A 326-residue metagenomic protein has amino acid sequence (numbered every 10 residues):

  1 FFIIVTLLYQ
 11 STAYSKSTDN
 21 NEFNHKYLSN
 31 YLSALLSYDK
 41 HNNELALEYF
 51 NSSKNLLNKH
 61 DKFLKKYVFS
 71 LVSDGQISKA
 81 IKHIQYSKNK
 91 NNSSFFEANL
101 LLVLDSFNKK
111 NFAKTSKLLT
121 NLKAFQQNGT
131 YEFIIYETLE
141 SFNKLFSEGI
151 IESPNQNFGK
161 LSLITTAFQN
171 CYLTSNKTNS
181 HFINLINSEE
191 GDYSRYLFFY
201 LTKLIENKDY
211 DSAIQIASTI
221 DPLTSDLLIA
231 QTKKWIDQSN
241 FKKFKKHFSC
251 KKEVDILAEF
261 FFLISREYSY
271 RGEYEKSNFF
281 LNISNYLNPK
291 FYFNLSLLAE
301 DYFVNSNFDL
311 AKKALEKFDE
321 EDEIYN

Functional and structural regions predicted by a protein language model:
S11-Y67, S73, I81-K82, S94 (+1 more regions): N-terminal leader/linker segments that initiate helical-solenoid repeat arrays
Y14-N20, S52, T130, Y172 (+2 more regions): Long, contiguous interaction/recruitment modules in multidomain scaffold/adaptor proteins
S33, Y67, L102, E137-E140 (+5 more regions): Structural register within alpha-helical repeat arrays
K40, D74, K109, S147-E148 (+4 more regions): Structural motif corresponding to the intra-repeat A-B loop/turn of tetratricopeptide repeats
L47-N51, I77-K90, F112-Q126, S147-L161 (+5 more regions): Alpha-helical repeat scaffolds
N58, N92-S93, Q127, N157 (+4 more regions): Short coil turns that delineate tetratricopeptide repeat
F63-L64, A98, E132, S162 (+5 more regions): TPR alpha-solenoid repeat register
